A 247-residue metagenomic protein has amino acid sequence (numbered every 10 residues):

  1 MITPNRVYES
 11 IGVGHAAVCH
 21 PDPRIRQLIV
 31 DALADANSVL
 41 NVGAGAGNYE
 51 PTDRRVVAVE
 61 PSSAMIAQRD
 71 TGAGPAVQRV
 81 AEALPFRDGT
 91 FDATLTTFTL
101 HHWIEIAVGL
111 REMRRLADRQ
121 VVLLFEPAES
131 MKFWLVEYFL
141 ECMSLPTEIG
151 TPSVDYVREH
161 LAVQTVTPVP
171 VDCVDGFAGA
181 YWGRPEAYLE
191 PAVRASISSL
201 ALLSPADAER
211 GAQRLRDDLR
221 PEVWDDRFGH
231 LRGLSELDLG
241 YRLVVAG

Functional and structural regions predicted by a protein language model:
M1-N37, N48, S63-Q68, G183 (+1 more regions): Conserved class I S-adenosyl-L-methionine
A36, F91-D92: Local beta-strand N-terminus motif with an aromatic residue
S38-L84, V108: Class I SAM-dependent methyltransferase SAM/SAH-binding core
L95: A conserved beta-strand element that flanks and buttresses the S-adenosyl-L-methionine
F98-H102, L124: Short catalytic micro-motifs in class I SAM-dependent methyltransferases
A107-Q120: A short glycine-rich, Lys/Arg-flanked "PGG" loop and its adjoining helix->strand segment in the class I
R119-P152, D175-F177: Conserved class I S-adenosyl-L-methionine
Q164-G247: Conserved Class I S-adenosyl-L-methionine
